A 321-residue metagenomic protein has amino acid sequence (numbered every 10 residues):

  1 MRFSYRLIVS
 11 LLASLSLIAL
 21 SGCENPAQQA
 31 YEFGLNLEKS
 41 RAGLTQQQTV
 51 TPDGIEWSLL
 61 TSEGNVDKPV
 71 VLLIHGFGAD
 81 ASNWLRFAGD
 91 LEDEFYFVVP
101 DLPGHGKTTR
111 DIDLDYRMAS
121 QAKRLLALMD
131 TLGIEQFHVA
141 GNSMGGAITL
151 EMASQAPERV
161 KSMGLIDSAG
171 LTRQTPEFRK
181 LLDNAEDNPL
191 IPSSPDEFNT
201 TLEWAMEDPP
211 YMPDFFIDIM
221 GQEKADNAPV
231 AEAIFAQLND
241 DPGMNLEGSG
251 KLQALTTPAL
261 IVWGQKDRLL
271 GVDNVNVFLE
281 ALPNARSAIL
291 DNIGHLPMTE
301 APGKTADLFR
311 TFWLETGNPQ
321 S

Functional and structural regions predicted by a protein language model:
R2-P69, E94-F95, L314-S321: Alpha/beta-hydrolase fold catalytic core
Q28, Q174, F178-K180, P192-Q253: Conserved alpha/beta-hydrolase catalytic His-Asp/Glu region
V50-I55, L60-S62, V99-A140: Active-site loop/oxyanion-hole signature of alpha/beta-hydrolase fold enzymes
T61-K107: Conserved HGGG/HGGXW glycine-rich cap/lid loop of the alpha/beta-hydrolase fold
S154-Q155, K161-S193: Flexible "cap/lid" loop of the alpha/beta hydrolase fold
L255, I261-W263: Short beta-strand/loop motif that positions the catalytic acidic residue of the alpha/beta-hydrolase fold
K266-L270: Acidic catalytic loop of the alpha/beta-hydrolase fold
A285-S321: Catalytic active-site module of serine/aspartate enzymes centered on a nucleophile-bearing elbow/loop
